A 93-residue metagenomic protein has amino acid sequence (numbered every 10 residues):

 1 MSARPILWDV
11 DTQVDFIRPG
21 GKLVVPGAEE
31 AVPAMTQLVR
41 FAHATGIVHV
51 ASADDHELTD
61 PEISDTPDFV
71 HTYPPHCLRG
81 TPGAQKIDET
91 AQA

Functional and structural regions predicted by a protein language model:
M1-A93: Active-site acidic carboxylates
